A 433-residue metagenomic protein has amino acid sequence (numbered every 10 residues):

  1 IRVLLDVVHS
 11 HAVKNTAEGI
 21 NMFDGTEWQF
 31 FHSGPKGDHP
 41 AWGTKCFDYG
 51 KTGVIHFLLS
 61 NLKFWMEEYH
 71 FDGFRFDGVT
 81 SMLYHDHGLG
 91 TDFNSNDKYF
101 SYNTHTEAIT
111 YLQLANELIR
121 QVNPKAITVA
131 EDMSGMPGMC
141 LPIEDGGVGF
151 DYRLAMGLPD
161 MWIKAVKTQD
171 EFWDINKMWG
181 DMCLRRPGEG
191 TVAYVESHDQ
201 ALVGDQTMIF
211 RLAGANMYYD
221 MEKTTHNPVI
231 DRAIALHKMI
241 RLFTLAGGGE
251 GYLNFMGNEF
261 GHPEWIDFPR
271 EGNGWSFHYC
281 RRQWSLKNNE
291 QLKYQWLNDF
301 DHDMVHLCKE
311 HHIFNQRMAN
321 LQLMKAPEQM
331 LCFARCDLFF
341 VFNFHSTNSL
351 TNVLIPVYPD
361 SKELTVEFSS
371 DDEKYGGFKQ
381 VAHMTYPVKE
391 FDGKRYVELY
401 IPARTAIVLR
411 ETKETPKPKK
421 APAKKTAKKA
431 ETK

Functional and structural regions predicted by a protein language model:
I1-T104, D392, L399, K425 (+1 more regions): Substrate-binding/active-site clefts of carbohydrate-active enzymes
D6, L58, W65, F76 (+7 more regions): Conserved, mostly hydrophobic/aromatic
V54, L58-W65, Y111, A115 (+2 more regions): Alpha-helical packing segments of well-folded alpha/beta enzyme cores
H70-D72, H87-C280, K309-I355, E363 (+2 more regions): Conserved alpha/beta catalytic core and glycan-binding cleft of carbohydrate-active enzymes
Y99-T104, T224-A233, S285-Q295, D392-E398: Active-site rim elements
Q283, N289-H312: Catalytic cores of secreted or luminal carbohydrate-active enzymes
V381-K419: C-terminal beta-strand-rich structural cap/linker in extracellular carbohydrate-active enzymes
T415-K433: Intrinsically disordered, polybasic Lys/Arg-rich low-complexity tracts
